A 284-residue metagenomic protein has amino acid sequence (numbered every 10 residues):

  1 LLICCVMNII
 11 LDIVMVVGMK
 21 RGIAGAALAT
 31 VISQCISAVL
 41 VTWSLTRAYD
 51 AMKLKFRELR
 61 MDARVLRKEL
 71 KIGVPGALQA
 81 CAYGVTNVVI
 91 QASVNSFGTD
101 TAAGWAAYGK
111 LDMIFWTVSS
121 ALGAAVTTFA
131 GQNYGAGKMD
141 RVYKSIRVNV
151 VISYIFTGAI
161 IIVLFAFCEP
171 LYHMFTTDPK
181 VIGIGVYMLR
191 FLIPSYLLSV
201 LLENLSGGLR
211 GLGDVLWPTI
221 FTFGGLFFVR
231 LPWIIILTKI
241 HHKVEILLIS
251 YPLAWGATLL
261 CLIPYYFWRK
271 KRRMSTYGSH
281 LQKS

Functional and structural regions predicted by a protein language model:
L2, V6, L28-C35, A77 (+14 more regions): Residue-level signature of the transmembrane alpha-helical core of multi-pass small-molecule transporters
C4, S33-S37, V41, L45 (+2 more regions): Transmembrane helical elements of multi-pass membrane transporters/channels
C5, I9-I13, A38-V39, R147: Mid-bilayer segments of alpha-helical transmembrane spans in multi-pass integral membrane proteins that mediate
M7, L11, S33, Y83 (+8 more regions): Residue-level micro-sites within transmembrane alpha helices that shape and flank functional polar/acidic positions
I9-V17, T42, V88-S93, I114 (+4 more regions): Alpha-helical transmembrane segments of multipass membrane proteins
V14-I23, C81-K110, I114, Q132 (+2 more regions): Helix-terminus/linker motif at the lipid-water interface of multi-pass membrane proteins
G18-V74, A130-S195, L237-S284: Short alpha-helical transmembrane segments in multi-pass integral membrane proteins
Q91-A92, G104-C168, S199-F221: Small-residue-rich hydrophobic transmembrane alpha-helices
